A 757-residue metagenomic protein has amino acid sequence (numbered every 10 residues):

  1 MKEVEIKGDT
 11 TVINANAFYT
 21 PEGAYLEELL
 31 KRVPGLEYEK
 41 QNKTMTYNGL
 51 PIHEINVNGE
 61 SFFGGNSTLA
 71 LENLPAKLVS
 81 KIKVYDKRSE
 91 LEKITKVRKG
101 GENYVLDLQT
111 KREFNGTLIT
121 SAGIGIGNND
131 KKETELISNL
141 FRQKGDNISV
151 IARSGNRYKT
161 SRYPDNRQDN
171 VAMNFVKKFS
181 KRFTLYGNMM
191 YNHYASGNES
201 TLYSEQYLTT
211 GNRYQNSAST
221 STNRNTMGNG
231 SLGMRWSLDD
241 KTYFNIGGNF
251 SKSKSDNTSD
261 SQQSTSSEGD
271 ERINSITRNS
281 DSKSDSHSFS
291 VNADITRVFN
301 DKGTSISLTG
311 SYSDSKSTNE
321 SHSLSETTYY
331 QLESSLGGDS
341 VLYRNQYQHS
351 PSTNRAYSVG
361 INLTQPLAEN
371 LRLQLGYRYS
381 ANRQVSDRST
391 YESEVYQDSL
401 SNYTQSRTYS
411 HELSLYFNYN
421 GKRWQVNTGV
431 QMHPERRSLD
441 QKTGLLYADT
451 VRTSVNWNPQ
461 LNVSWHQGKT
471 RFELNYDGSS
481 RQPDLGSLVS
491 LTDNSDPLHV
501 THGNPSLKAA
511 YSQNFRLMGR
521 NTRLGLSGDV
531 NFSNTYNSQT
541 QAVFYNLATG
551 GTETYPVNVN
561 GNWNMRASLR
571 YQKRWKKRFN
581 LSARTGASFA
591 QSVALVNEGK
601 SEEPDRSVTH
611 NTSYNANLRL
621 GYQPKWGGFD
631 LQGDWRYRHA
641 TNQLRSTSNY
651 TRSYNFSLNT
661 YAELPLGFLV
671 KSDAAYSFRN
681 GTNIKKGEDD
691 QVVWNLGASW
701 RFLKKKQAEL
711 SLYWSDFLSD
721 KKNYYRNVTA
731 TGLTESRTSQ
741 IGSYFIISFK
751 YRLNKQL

Functional and structural regions predicted by a protein language model:
K2-D260, S280-N319, T353, G360-N382 (+13 more regions): Membrane-proximal, glycine/serine-rich, low-complexity loop/turn segments characteristic of large bacterial
G65, E90, I119-S121, G211-A218 (+16 more regions): Extracytoplasmic loops and strand-loop junctions of Gram-negative outer membrane beta-barrel proteins
T95-K96, S161-P164, G197-R213, N257-N274 (+12 more regions): Outer-membrane beta-barrel translocator domains and adjoining extracellular loop/strand segments of Gram-negative
A218, S358, L400-T404, E412 (+4 more regions): Outer membrane beta-barrel strand-and-loop segments of large Gram-negative receptors, especially TonB-dependent
D256-S290, V298-E412, G444, N560 (+1 more regions): Replace "related TpsB outer-membrane translocases also match" with "some related outer-membrane beta-barrels such as
L373-H466, N475-Y476, R645: Signature of Gram-negative outer-membrane beta-barrel scaffolds
Y391, V395-Y396, P497, G503-K508 (+9 more regions): Outer membrane beta-barrel transmembrane domains
N615-D634, S648-L757: Conserved C-terminal beta-signal and adjacent last beta-strands/turns of outer-membrane beta-barrel proteins
